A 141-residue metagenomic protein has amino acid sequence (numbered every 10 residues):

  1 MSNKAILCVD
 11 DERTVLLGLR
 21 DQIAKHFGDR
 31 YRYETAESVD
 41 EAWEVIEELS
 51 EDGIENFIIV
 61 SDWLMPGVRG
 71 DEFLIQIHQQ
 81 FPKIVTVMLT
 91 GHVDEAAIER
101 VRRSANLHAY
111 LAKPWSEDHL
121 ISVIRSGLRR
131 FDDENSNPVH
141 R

Functional and structural regions predicted by a protein language model:
N3-I23, I59, L120: Conserved acidic segment of CheY-like receiver
T35-I58: Acidic, metal-coordinating helix/loop segments flanking the phosphotransfer/catalytic sites of two-component signaling
E44, D71-K83: Short amphipathic alpha-helix used as the core "switch/output" element in two-component signaling
M65: Receiver (REC) domain active-site loop signature in two-component systems and cognate sites in sensor histidine kinases
E72, V93-Y110: Alpha4 helix (beta4-alpha4-beta5 surface) of REC/receiver domains from two-component response regulators
L89-T90: Hydrophobic/aromatic residues positioned on beta-strands within the core alpha/beta folds
W115-S126: C-terminal output helix
R125-H140: The C-terminal output helix
